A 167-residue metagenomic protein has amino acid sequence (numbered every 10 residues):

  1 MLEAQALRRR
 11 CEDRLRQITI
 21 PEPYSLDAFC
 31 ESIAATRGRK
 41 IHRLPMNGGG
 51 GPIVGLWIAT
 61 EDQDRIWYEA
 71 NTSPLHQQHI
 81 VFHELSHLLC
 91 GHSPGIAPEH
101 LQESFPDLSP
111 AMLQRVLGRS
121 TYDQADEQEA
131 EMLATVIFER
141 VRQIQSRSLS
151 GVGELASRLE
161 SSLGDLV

Functional and structural regions predicted by a protein language model:
M1-I33, G95-V167: Metalloprotease/metallohydrolase-associated module, dominated by Zn2+-dependent proteases
E31-T36, H42-D62: Catalytic zinc-binding patch centered on the HExxH motif and its immediate surroundings that defines zinc-dependent
I41, S93-P94: Secondary-structure boundary/capping signal
T60-H79: Short pre-active-site segment immediately N-terminal to the catalytic Zn-binding motif
D64-I66, L88-H92, Q102-S104: Short, surface-exposed linear patches
T72-L75, S86-H87, G95: A short acidic, glycine/proline-enriched capping/turn motif at secondary-structure boundaries, especially helix N-cap
H79-H92, A130: Active-site recognition of the HExxH zinc-binding catalytic motif
